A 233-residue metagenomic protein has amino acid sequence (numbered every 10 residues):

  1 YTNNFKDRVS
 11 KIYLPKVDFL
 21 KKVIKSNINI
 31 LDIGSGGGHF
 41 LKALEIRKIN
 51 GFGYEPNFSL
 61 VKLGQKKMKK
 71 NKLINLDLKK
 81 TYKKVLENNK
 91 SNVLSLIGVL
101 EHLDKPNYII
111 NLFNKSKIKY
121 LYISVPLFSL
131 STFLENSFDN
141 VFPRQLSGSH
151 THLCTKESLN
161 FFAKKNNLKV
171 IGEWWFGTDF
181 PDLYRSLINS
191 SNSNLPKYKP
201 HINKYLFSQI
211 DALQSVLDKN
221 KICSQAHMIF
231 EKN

Functional and structural regions predicted by a protein language model:
Y1-N89, V93-I97, N107-N111, D139 (+4 more regions): Conserved N-terminal segment of class I S-adenosyl-L-methionine
Y82, D104, S131, P181: Glycine/Thr-rich phosphate-binding loops of Rossmann-like dinucleotide-binding domains
G98-H102: A short His-aromatic
N107-L121: A short glycine-rich, Lys/Arg-flanked "PGG" loop and its adjoining helix->strand segment in the class I
S124-H152, E157-F162, S186-I188: Short, glycine-/aromatic-enriched active-site segment of Class I SAM-dependent methyltransferases
S158-W174: A SAM-dependent methyltransferase catalytic signature shared across enzymes that methylate proteins
